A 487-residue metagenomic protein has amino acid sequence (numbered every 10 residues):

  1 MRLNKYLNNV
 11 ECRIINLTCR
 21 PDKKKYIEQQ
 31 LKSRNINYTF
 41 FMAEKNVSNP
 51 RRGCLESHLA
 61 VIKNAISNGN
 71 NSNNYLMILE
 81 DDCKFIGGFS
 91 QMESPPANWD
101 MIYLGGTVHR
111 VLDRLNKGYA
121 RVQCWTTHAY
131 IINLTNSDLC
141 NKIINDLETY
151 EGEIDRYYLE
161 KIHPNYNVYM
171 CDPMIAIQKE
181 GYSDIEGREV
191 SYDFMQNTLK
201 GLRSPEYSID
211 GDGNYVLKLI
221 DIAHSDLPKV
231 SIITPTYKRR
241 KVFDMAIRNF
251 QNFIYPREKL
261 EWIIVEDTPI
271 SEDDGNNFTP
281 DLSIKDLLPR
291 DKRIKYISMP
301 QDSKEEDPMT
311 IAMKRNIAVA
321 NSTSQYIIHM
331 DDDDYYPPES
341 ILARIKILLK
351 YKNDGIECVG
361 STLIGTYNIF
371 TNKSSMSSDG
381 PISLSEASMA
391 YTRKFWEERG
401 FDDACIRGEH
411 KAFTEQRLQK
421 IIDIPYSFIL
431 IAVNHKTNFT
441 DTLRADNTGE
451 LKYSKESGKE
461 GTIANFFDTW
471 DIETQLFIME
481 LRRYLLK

Functional and structural regions predicted by a protein language model:
M1-L79, C83-I222, K436, T448: An acidic/histidine-cluster motif and surrounding catalytic segment that typifies divalent-metal-assisted enzyme active
C19-K32, R239-F253: Short, well-formed alpha-helical segments that are part of the catalytic scaffolds of diverse glycosyltransferases
E28-N46, N249-S303: Acidic donor-binding segment of Leloir-type glycosyltransferases
N49-A65, Q301-S322: Glycine-rich, basic loop-to-helix element that forms the pyrophosphate-binding segment of sugar-nucleotide handling
N73-K84, S324-Y336: Short beta-strand-to-loop acidic/aromatic patch adjacent to the donor-nucleotide binding site
C83-E93, D334-I347: Acidic donor-binding/catalytic loop of UDP-sugar-dependent glycosyltransferases, especially processive GT2
I102-D113, E357-K373: Short beta-strand-to-loop element that shapes/binds the nucleotide-sugar donor at the catalytic cleft/hinge
G152-Y157, C405-F413: Acidic donor-binding loop at a coil-to-helix junction in glycosyltransferase catalytic cores that engages
